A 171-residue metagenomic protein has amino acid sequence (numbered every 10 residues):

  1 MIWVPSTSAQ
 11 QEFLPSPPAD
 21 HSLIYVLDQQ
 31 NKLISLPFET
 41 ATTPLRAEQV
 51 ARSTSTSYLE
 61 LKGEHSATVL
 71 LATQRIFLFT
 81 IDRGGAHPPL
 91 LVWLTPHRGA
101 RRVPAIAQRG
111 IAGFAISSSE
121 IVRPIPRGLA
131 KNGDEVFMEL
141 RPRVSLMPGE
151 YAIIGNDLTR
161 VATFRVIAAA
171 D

Functional and structural regions predicted by a protein language model:
M1-W3: Bacterial N-terminal signal peptides
P5-A9: Sec/Tat signal peptide C-region and signal peptidase I cleavage site
Q10-A112, G155-D171: Primarily secretory-pathway and cell-envelope proteins
A72, K131-G133, L146: Surface-exposed coil/turn segments at beta-strand junctions on protein surfaces, enriched
I106-E135: Extended, solvent-exposed segments with strong compositional bias
P142-E150: A glycine-anchored, Pro-Gly-centered beta-turn/N-cap motif
